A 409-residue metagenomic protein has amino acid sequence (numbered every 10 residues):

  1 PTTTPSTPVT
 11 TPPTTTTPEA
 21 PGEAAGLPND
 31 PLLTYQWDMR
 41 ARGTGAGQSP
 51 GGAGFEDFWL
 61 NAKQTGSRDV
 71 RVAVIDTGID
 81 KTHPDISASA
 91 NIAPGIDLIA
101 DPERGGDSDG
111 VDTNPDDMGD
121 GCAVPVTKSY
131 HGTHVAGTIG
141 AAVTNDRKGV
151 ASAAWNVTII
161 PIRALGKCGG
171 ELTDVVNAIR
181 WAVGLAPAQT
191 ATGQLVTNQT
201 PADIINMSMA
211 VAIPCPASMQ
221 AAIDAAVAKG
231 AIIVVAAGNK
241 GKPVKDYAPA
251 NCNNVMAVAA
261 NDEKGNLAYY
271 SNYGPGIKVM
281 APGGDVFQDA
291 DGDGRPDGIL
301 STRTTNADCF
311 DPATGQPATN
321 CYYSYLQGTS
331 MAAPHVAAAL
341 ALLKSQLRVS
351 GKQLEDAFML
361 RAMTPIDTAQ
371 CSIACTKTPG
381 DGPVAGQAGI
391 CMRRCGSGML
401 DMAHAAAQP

Functional and structural regions predicted by a protein language model:
T2-P18: Extracellular mucin-like PTS domains
P21-I160, K167-W181, L185-I204, S208 (+3 more regions): Active-site core segment of subtilase-fold serine proteases
W59-S67, T127, G137, A151-A154 (+6 more regions): Mature extracellular/periplasmic domains of secretome proteins
D76, G238, G328: Active-site glycine-centered loops adjacent to acidic/histidine catalytic or metal-binding residues that shape
D101, A231, Y247-L342, G398 (+1 more regions): Extracellular S/T/G-rich loop segment that most often corresponds to the catalytic His/Ser-adjacent loop
A141-T144, P282-D285, L360: Glycine-rich, acidic and aromatic/proline-enriched surface loops and short helix-turn segments that act as binding
R163, N206-A210, A236-A237, A259-A260 (+1 more regions): A cross-family glycoside hydrolase active-site/sugar-binding cleft signature
Q189-M209, C215-A217, K229, V255 (+3 more regions): C-terminal subdomain of the subtilisin-like protease fold in secreted/lumenal serine endopeptidases
